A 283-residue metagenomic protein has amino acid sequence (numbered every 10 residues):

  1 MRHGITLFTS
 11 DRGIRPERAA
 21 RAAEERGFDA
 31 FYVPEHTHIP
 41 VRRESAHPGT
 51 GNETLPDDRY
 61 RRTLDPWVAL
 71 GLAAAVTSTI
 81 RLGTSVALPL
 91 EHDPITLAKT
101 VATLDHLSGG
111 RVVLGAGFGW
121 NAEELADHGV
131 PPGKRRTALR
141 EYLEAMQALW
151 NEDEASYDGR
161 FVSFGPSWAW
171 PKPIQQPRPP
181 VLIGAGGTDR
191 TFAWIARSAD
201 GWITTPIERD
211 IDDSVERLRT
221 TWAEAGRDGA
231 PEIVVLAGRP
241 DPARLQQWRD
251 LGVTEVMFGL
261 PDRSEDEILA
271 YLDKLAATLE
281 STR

Functional and structural regions predicted by a protein language model:
M1-R283: Active-site-adjacent structural elements that line small-molecule/cofactor binding pockets in enzymes
